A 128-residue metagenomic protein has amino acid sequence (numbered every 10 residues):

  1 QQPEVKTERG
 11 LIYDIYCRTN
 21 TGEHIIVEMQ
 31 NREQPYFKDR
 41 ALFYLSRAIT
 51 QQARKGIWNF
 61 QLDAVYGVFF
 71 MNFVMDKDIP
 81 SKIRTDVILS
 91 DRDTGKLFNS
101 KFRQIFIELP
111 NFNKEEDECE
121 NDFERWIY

Functional and structural regions predicted by a protein language model:
Q1-Y128: Elongated, amphipathic alpha-helical interaction scaffolds
